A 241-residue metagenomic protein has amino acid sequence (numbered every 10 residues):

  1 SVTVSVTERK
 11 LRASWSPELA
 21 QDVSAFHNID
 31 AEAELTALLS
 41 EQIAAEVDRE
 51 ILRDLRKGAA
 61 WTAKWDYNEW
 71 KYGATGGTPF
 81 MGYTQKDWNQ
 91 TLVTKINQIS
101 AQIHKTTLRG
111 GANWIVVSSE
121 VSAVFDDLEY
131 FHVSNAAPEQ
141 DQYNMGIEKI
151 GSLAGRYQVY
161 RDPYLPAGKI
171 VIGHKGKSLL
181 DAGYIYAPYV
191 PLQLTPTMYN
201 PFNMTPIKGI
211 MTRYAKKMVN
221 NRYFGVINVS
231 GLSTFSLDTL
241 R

Functional and structural regions predicted by a protein language model:
V4-E18, S24, I29-A33, A37 (+3 more regions): Sequence/fold signature of self-assembling virion shell proteins
W15-P17, N28-D30, E34-Q98: Alpha-helical scaffold segments that mediate packing/assembly in large oligomeric complexes
D22-A25, A44-W61, Q102-N113, V121 (+2 more regions): Intrinsically disordered or highly flexible coil/loop and linker segments, enriched in small and charged/polar residues
W65-Y143: Extended, solvent-exposed, turn-rich assembly/linker loops in the middle of proteins
